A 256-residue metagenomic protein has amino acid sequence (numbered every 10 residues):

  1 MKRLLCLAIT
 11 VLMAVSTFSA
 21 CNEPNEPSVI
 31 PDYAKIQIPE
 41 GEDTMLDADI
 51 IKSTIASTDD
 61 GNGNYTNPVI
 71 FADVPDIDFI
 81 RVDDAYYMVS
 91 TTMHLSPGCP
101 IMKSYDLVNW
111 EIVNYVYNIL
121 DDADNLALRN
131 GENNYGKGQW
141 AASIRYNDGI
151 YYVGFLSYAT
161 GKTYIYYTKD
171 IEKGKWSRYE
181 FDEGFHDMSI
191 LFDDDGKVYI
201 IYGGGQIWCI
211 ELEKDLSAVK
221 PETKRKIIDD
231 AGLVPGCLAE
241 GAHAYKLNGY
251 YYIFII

Functional and structural regions predicted by a protein language model:
M1-L4: Positively charged n-region of N-terminal signal peptides that target proteins for export
V11-L12, E222: Repetitive helical segments and hydrophobic/amphipathic motifs
M13-T17: Hydrophobic core
C21-I256: Carbohydrate-active catalytic/glycan-binding domains of CAZyme proteins, especially the secreted or lumenal ectodomains
